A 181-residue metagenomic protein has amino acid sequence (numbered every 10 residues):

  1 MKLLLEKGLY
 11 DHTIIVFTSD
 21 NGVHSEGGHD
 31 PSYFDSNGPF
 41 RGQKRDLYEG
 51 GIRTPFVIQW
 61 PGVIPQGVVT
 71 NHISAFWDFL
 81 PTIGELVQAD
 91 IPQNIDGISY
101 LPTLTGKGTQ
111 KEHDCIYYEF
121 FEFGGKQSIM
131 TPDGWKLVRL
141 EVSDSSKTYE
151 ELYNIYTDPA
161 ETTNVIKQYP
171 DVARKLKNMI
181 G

Functional and structural regions predicted by a protein language model:
M1-H12, E85-N94, G181: Surface-exposed helix-capping loop/turn segments at secondary-structure junctions
M1-P31: Metal-dependent active-site segment of extracytoplasmic phospho-/sulfohydrolases and closely related
L4, I14-S19, F56-V57, F79 (+2 more regions): Beta-strand elements within well-structured catalytic alpha/beta cores of enzymes that handle phosphate/sulfate esters
L9-I15, R53-T54, E112-D114, T131-W135: Loop/turn elements at helix/coil->beta-strand transitions in domains of secreted/extracellular proteins
V23-L47, I64-V68, H72, W77-I155: C-terminal cap/loop subdomain of S1 sulfatases and analogous C-terminal strand-loop tails that border
G28, T163-D171: Active-site-proximal N-terminal segment of extracellular/periplasmic enzymes that hydrolyze or transfer
D158: Intrinsically disordered, low-complexity polar regions and short flexible loop motifs
